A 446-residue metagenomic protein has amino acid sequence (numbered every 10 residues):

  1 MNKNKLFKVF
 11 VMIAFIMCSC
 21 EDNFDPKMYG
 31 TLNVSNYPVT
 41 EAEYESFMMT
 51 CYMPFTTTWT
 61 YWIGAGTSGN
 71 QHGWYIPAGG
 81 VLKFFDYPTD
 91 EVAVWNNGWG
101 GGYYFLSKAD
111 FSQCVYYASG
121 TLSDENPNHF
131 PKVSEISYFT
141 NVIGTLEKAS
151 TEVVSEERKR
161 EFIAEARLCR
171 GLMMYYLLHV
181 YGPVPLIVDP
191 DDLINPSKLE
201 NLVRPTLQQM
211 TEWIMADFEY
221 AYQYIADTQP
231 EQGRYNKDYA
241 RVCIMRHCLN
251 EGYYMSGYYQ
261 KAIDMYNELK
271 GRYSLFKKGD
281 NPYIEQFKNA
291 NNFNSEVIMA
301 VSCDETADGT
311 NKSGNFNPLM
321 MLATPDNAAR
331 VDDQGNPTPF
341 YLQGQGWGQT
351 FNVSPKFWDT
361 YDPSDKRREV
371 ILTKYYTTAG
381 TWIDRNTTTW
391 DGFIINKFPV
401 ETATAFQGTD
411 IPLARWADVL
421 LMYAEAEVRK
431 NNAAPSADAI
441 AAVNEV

Functional and structural regions predicted by a protein language model:
N4-M12: Sec-dependent signal peptide recognition, specifically the positively charged N-region followed immediately by
M17-S19: C-terminal motif of bacterial Sec signal peptides marking the signal peptidase cleavage site
E21-Y103, V184, V188, T211 (+2 more regions): An aromatic- and glycine-enriched ligand-binding surface/loop that stacks and positions planar moieties
E41, E45-S46, M53-W59, A93-Y181 (+6 more regions): Conserved, well-structured interaction surfaces
L178-H179, P185, Q229, N250-S256 (+1 more regions): Short coil/turn linking the two alpha-helices of tandem helical-hairpin repeats
K366-N444: C-terminal substrate/ligand-recognition segments
